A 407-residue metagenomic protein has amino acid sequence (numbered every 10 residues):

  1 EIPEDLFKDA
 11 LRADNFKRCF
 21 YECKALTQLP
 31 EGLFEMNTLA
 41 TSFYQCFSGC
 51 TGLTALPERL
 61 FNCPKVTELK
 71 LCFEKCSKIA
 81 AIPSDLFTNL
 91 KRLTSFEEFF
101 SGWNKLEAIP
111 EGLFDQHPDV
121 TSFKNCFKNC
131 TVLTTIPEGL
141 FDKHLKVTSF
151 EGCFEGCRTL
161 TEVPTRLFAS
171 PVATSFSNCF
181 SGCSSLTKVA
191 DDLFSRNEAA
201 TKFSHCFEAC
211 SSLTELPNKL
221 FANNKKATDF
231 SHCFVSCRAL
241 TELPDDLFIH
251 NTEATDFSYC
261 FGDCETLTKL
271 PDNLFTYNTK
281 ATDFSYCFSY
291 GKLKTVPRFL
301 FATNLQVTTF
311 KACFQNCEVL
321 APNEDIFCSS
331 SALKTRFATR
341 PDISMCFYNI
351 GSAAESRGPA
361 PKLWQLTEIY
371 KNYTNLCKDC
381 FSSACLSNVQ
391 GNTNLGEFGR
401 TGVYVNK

Functional and structural regions predicted by a protein language model:
E1-K407: Solvent-exposed loop and capping/linker segments of extracellular ligand-binding repeat ectodomains
